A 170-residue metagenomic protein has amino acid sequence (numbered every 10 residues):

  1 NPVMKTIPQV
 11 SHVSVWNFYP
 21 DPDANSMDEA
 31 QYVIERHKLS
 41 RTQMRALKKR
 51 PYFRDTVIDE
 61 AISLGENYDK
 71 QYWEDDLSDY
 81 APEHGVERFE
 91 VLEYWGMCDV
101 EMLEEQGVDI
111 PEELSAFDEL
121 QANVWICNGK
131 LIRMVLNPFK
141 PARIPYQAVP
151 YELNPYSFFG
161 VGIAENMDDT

Functional and structural regions predicted by a protein language model:
N1-T170: Extended alpha-helical, oligomerization-prone segments that build pores/tubes and scaffolds
